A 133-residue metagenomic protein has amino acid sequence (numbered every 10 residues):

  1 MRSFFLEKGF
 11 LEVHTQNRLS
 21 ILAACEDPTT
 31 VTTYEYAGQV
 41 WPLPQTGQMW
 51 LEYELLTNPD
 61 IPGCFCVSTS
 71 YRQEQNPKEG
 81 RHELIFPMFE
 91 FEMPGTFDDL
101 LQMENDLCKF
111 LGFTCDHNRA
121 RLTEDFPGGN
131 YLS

Functional and structural regions predicted by a protein language model:
M1-P94: Class II aminoacyl-tRNA synthetase-like tRNA-binding/catalytic domains
A24-C25, M103-S133: Metal-assisted phosphate- and nucleotidyl-transfer catalytic regions
G95-L101: Extended, domain-scale alpha-helical bundle/helix-rich regions
